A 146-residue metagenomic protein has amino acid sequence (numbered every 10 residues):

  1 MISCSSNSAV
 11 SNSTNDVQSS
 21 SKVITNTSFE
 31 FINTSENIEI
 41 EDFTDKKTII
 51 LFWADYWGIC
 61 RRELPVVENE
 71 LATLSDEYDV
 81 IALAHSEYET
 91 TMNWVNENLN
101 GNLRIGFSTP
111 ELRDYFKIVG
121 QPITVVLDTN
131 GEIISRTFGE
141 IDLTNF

Functional and structural regions predicted by a protein language model:
M1-E30, E140-F146: N-terminal targeting signals for export/organelle localization
N26-T48: A short beta-strand-turn-helix
K46-T48, W53-Y56, G120: Short pre-active-site segment immediately N-terminal to redox-active cysteine/selenocysteine motifs in thiol-based
I49-I50, V80, T124: Hydrophobic beta-strand anchors of alpha/beta hydrolase catalytic cores
F52-N69: Conserved redox-active cysteine motifs that mediate thiol-disulfide chemistry, especially di-cysteine Cys-X(1-2)-Cys
E77-T90, G101-P110: Thiol-based oxidoreductase modules, predominantly thioredoxin-like and allied folds used for disulfide exchange
N96-T129: Short, internal strand/loop/helix patches that form the active-site neighborhood or redox-interaction surface
V119-F146: Non-catalytic, surface beta->alpha helical segment in thiol-disulfide oxidoreductase systems
